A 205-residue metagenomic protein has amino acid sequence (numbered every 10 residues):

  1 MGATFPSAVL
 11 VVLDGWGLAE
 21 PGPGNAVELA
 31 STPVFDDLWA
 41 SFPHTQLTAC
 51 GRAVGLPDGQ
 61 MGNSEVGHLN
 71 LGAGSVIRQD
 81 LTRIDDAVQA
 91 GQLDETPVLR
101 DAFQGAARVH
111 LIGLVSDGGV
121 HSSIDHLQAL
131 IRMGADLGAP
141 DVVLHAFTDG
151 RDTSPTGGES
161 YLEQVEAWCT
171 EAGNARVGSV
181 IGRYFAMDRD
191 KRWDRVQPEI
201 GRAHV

Functional and structural regions predicted by a protein language model:
G2-V9, W16-F185, D190-D194, P198: Active-site nucleophile/metal-coordination loop of metallo-enzymes that catalyze phosphate/sulfate and related
A203-V205: Conserved small/polar residues in nucleotide/adenosyl-binding loops
